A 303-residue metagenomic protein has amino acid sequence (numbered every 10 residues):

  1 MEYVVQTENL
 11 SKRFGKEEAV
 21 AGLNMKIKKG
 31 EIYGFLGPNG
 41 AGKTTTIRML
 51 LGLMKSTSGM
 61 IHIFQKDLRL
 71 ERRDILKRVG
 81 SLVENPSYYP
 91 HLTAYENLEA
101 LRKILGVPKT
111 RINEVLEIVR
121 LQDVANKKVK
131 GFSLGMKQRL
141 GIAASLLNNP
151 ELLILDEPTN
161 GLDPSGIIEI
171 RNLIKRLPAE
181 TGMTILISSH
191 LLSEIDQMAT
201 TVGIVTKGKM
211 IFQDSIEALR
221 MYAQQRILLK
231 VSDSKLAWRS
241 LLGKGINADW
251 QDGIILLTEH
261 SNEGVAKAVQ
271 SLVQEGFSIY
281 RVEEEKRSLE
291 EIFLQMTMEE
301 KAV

Functional and structural regions predicted by a protein language model:
M1-V4, E299-V303: Short, Lys/Arg-enriched, disordered terminal segments
E2-T7, K12-I187, L192-T206, F212: ABC transporter nucleotide-binding domains
E71, S215, G264: Short acidic active-site motifs
L76, L98, N113-L116, I168 (+4 more regions): Generic structural signal for individual residues within well-ordered alpha-helical segments across diverse proteins
K103-G106, M298-A302: Non-catalytic alpha-helical coupling and interface elements of nucleotide-dependent molecular machines and regulators
R171-E259: ABC transporter nucleotide-binding domain
I227-M296, V303: Short, charged/small-residue-rich alpha-helical element at the C-terminal edge of ABC transporter nucleotide-binding
